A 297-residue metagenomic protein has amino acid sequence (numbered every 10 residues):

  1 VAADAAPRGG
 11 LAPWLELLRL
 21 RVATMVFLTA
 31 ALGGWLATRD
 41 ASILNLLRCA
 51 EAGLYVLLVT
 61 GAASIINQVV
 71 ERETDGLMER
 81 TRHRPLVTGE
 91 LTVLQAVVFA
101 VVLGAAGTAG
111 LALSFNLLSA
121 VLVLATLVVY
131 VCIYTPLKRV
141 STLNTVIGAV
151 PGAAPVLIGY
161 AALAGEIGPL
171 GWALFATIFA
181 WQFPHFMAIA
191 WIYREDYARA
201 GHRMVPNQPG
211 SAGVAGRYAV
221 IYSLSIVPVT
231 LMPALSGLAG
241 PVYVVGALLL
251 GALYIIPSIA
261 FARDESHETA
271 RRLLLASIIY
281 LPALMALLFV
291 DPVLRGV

Functional and structural regions predicted by a protein language model:
V1-G9, V70-L91, M187-A215: Cytosolic, membrane-interface loops and tails of multi-pass inner-membrane proteins
R19-L36, V150-A153, P282: The first (N-terminal) embedded transmembrane alpha-helix
L28-L32, L36, D40-R72, R80 (+3 more regions): Membrane-embedded alpha-helical segments that form the functional core of polytopic membrane enzymes, especially those
L58-I65, V128-P136, T177-R194, V227 (+1 more regions): Transmembrane alpha-helical segments that form the membrane-embedded catalytic/substrate-channel core of multi-pass
R72, R80-A120, G210-A234: Multi-pass membrane catalytic core of lipid/isoprenoid biosynthesis enzymes
E90-L163: Intramembrane alpha-helical segments
S211, I255-A283: Interfacial loop-to-transmembrane junctions
A286-V297: Juxtamembrane boundary at the C-terminal end of a transmembrane helix
